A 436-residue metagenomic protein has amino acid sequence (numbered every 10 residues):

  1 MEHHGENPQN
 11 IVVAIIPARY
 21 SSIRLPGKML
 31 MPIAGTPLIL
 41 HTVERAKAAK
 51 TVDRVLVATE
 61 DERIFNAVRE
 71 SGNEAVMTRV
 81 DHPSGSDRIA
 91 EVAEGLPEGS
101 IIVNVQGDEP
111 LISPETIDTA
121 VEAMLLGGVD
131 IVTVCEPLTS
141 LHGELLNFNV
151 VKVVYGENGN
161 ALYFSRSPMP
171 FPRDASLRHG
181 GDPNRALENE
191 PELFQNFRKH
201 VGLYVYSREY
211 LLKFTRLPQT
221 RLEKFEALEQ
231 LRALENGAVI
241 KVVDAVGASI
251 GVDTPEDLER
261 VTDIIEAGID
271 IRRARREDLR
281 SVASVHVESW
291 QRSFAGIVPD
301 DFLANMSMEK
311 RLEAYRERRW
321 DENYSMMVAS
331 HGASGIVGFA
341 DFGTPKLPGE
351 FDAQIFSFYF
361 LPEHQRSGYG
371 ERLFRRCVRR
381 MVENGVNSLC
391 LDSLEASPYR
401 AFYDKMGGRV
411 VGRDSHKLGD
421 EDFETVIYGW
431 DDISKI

Functional and structural regions predicted by a protein language model:
P8-A58: N-terminal glycine-rich phosphate-binding loop and ensuing alpha1 helix
T36-L40, F360, R366-R379, D404-K405: Conserved acetyl-CoA-binding loop-helix of GNAT-fold acetyltransferases
L56, E62-E122: Short phosphate-binding loop-to-helix
P114-T220: Conserved core of the sugar-phosphate nucleotidyltransferase
R273-L279, V287-I297, D301-E363, F374-R376 (+3 more regions): Acetyl-CoA-dependent GNAT
E371, A396-G412: Conserved active-site alpha-helix within GNAT-family acetyltransferase domains
M381-S393: Conserved GNAT acetyl-CoA-binding A-motif
C390-L394, R409-V426: Conserved catalytic-core motifs of GNAT/GCN5-like acyltransferases
